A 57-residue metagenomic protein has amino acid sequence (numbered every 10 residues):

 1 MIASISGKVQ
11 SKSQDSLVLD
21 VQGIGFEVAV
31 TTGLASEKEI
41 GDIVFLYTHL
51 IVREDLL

Functional and structural regions predicted by a protein language model:
I2-S6, Q10-L57: Long, highly charged, low-complexity intrinsically disordered interaction regions that mediate electrostatic DNA/RNA
